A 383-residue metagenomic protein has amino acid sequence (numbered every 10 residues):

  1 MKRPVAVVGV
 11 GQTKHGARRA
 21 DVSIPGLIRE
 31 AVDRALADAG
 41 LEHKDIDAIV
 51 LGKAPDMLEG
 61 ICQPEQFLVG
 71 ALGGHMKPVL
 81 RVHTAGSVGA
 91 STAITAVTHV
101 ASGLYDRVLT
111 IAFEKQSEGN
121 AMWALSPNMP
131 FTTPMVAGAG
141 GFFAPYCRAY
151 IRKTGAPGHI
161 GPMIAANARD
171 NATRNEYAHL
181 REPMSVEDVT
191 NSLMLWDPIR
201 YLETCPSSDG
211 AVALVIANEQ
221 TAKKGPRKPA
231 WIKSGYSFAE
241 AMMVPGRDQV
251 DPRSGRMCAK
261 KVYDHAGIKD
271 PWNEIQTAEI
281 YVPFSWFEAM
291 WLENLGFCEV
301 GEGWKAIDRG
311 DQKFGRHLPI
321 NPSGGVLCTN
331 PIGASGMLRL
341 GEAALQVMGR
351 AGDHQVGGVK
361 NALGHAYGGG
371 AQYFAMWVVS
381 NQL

Functional and structural regions predicted by a protein language model:
M1-K2, K53-I111, K115-F131, M135-F142 (+5 more regions): Conserved catalytic cysteine-centered active-site region of acyl-thioester-dependent Claisen-condensing enzymes
M1-P25, P162-M163, M194-K261, R309-S323 (+4 more regions): Condensing-enzyme catalytic core mediating Claisen C-C bond formation in acyl metabolism
M1-S87, T95, Y150-P157, H179-S185 (+4 more regions): Conserved active-site "lid/cap" helical segment
V22-E30, K44, E59, Q63 (+12 more regions): Conserved active-site and cofactor/substrate-binding residues in soluble primary-metabolism enzymes
H43-K53, P78-T84, V108-A112, H159-A166 (+5 more regions): Beta-strand segments within the central parallel beta-sheet cores of soluble alpha/beta enzyme folds
D56-P64, V244-D248, Y281-K305, G333 (+1 more regions): Short glycine/threonine-rich loop-to-helix capping motif typified by GTGT followed within a few residues by an Asp-Pro
T84-E114, G140-R174, L214-Q220, N330-A351: Active-site-proximal alpha-helical scaffold in enzymes
A112-N120, A124, R169-Y177, E240-P245 (+3 more regions): Acyl-CoA/ACP chain-elongation machinery
